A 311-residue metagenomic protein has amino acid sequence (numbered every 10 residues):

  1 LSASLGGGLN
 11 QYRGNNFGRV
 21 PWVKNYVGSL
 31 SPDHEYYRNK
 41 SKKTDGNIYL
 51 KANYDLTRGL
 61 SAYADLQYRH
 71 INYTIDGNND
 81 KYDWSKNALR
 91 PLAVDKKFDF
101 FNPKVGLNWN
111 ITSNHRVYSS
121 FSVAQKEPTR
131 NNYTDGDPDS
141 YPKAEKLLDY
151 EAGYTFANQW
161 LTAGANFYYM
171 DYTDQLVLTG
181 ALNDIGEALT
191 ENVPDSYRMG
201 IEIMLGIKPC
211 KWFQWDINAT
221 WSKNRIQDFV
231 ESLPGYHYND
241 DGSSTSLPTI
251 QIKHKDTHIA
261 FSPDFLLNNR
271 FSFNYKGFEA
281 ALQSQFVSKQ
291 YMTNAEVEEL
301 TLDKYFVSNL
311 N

Functional and structural regions predicted by a protein language model:
L1, I48-Y54, V105-W109, A152-N158 (+6 more regions): Residues on the lipid-exposed face of transmembrane beta-strands in outer-membrane beta-barrel proteins
L1-Y82, N110, G164, D216: Face-selective signature of the C-terminal outer-membrane beta-barrel domain
A3-G7, A62-A64, P103, V117-S119 (+4 more regions): Transmembrane beta-strands of outer-membrane beta-barrel proteins
L9-N15, Y68-T74, F121-E127, N158 (+5 more regions): Transmembrane beta-strands of outer-membrane beta-barrel pores
N16-K24, T74-D83, T129-D137, Q175-D184 (+3 more regions): Outer-membrane beta-barrel translocator domains and adjoining extracellular loop/strand segments of Gram-negative
S31-N39, K81-V94, T134-Y141, D149 (+4 more regions): Extracellular loop and loop/strand-boundary signature of outer-membrane beta-barrel proteins
R58, Y169-D171, E191-A295: Gram-negative outer-membrane beta-barrel transporters
N110, R116-S122, K143-M199, M204-Q214 (+2 more regions): Membrane-embedded beta-barrel scaffold of Gram-negative outer-membrane proteins
